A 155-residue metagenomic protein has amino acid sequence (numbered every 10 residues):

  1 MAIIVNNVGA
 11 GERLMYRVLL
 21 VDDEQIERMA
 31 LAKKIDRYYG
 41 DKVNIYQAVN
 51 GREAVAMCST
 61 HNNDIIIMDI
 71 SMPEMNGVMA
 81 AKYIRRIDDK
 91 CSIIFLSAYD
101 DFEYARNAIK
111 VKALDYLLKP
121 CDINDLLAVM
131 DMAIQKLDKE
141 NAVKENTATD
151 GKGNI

Functional and structural regions predicted by a protein language model:
M1-R17: Non-catalytic signal-transmission and effector/linker regions of two-component phosphorelay proteins
Y16, V43, C91: Switch/coupling loops of ABC transporter nucleotide-binding domains
Y16-E27, L31-A32, I66: Conserved acidic segment of CheY-like receiver
Q25-Y46: Two-component/phosphorelay signaling modules centered on CheY-like receiver
A48-R52: Conserved Asp/Asn-Gly motif in the active-site loop of CheY-like receiver
V55-T147: CheY-like receiver
T149-I155: C-terminal output/effector regions of signal-responsive regulators
